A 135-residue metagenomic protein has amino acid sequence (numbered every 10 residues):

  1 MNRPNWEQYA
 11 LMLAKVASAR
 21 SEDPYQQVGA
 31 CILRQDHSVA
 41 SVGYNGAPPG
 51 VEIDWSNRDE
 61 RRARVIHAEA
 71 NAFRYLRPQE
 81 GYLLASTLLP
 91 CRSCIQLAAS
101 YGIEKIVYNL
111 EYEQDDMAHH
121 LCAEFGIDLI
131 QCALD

Functional and structural regions predicted by a protein language model:
M1-D135: Zinc-dependent deaminase catalytic domain
